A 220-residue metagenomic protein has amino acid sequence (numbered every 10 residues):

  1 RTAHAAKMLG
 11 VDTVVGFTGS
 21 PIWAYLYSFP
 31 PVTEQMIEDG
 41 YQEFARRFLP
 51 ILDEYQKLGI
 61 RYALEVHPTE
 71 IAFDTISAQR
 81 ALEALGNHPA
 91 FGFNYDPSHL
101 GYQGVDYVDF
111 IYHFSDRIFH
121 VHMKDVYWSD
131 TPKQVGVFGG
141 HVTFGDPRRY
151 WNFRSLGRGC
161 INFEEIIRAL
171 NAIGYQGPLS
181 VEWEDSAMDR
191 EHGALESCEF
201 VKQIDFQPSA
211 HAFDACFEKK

Functional and structural regions predicted by a protein language model:
R1-F93: Active-site acidic/histidine proton-transfer and metal-coordination neighborhood in alpha/beta enzyme cores
G10-D12, Y25, L49, K57 (+2 more regions): Histidine-acidic metal/acid-base catalytic patches
